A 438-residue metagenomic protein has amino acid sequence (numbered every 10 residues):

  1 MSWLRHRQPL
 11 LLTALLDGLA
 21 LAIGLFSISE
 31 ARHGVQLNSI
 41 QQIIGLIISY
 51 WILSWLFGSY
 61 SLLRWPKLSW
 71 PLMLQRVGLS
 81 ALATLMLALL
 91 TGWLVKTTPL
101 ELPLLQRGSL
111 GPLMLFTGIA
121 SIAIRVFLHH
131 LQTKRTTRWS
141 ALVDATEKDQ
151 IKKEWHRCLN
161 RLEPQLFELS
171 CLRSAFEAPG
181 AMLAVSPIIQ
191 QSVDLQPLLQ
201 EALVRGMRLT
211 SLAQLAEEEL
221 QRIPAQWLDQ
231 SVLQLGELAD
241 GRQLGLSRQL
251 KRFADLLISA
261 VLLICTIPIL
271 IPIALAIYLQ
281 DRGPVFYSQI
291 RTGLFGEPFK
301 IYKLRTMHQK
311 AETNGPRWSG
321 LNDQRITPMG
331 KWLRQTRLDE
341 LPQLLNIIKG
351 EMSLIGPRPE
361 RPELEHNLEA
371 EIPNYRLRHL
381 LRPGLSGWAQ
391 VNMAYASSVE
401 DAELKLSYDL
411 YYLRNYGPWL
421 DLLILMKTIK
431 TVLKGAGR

Functional and structural regions predicted by a protein language model:
M1-A20, I124-I264: N-terminal hydrophobic signal-anchor/signal peptide
M1-T133, R438: Signature of alpha-helical transmembrane segments in polytopic membrane proteins
R76-V77, T136-E154, P284-M307: Membrane-cytosol interface motif
A216-E217, R222-D229, Y287-R325, S386-K405: Short, glycine-rich, amphipathic interfacial segments at transmembrane boundaries or analogous
L246-K310, N346, P418, L423-R438: A hydrophobic, helix-centered structural microdomain
G320-R382, I424-T428, V432: A short, structured surface patch at a secondary-structure boundary
I372-R438: C-terminal terminal-structure detector
